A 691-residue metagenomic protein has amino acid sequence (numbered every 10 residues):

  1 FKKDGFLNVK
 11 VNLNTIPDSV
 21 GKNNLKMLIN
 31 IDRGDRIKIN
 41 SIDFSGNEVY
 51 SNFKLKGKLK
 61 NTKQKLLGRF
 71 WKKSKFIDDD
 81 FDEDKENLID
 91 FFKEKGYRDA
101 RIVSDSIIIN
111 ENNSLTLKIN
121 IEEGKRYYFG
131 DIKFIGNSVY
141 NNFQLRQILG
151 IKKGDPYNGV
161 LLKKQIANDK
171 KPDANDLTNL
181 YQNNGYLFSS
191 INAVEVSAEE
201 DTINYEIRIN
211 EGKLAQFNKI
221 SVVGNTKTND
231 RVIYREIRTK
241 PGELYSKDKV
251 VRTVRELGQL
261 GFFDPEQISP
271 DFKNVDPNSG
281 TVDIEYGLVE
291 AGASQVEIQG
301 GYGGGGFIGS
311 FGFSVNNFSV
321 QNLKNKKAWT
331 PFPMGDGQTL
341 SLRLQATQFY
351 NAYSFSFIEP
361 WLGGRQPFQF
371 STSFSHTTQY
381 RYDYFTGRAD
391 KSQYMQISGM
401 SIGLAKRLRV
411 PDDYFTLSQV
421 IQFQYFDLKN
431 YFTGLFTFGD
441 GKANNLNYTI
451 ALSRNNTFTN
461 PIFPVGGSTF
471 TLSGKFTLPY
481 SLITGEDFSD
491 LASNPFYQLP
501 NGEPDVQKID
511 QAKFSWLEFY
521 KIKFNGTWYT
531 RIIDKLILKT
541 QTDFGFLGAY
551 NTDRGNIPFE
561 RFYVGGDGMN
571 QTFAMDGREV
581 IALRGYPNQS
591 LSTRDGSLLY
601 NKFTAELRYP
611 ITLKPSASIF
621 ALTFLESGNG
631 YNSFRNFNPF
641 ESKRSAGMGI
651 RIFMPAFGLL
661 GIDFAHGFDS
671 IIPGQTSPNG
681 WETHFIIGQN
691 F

Functional and structural regions predicted by a protein language model:
F1-Y302, G306, V315, L323-S354 (+3 more regions): Periplasmic polypeptide-binding modules associated with outer-membrane biogenesis and secretion
D4, N8-K10, V20-G21, K38 (+10 more regions): Gram-negative/organellar outer-membrane beta-barrel architecture
I16, I77-D79, S106-I108, K163-A167 (+9 more regions): Outer-membrane beta-barrel domain signature
P277-N278, S294-G303, G434-I611, T623-F624 (+3 more regions): C-terminal outer-membrane beta-barrel translocator/porin domains of Gram-negative envelope proteins and their
L408-F415, T530-L538, K614-S616, G658: Secondary-structure transition into beta-strands, especially the periplasmic turns and strand N-termini that construct
S493-N494, E503-V506, F519, W528 (+2 more regions): In a subset of proteins, long, contiguous C-terminal domains/tails are tracked
E606-K614, F637-N638, R651: Hydrophobic alpha-helical bundle architecture
G628-S645: Outer-membrane beta-barrel transmembrane domain signature
